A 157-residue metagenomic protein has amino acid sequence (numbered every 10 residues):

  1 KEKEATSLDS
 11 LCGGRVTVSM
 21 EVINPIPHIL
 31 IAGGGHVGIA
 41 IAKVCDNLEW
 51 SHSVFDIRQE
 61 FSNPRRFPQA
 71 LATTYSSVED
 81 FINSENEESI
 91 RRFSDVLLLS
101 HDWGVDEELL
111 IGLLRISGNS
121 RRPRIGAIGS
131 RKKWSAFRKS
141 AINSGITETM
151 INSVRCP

Functional and structural regions predicted by a protein language model:
K1-T74, N86-S94: Segments forming oxygen-rich coordination pockets for charged ligands
G35-H36, W103-G104, K132: Residue-level detector of alpha-helix initiation sites
A40, E108, A136: Phosphate- and divalent-cation-binding pockets in alpha/beta enzyme and binding domains that engage nucleotide-derived
V44, E108-L113: A short acidic, amphipathic alpha-helical/loop segment
F55, D95, S100-H101, I111-A141: ADP-ribose/adenylate-binding Rossmann-like module
S76-I82: Conserved SAM/SAH-binding loop
N83-E85, D106: Conserved phosphotransfer microenvironments
S130-R131, S144-P157: Active-site capping/gating segments
